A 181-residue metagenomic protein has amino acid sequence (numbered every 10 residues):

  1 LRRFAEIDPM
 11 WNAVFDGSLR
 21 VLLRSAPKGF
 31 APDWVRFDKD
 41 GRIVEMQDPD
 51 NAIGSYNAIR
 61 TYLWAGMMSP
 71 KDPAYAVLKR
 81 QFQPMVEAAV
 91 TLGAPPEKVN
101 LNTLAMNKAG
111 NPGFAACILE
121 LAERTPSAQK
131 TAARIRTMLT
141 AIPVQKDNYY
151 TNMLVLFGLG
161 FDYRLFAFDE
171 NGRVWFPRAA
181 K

Functional and structural regions predicted by a protein language model:
L1-K130, N148-Y149: Extended ligand-binding clefts on enzyme/binding-domain cores
W64-K71, L121-K181: Terminal, non-catalytic domain-edge segments
